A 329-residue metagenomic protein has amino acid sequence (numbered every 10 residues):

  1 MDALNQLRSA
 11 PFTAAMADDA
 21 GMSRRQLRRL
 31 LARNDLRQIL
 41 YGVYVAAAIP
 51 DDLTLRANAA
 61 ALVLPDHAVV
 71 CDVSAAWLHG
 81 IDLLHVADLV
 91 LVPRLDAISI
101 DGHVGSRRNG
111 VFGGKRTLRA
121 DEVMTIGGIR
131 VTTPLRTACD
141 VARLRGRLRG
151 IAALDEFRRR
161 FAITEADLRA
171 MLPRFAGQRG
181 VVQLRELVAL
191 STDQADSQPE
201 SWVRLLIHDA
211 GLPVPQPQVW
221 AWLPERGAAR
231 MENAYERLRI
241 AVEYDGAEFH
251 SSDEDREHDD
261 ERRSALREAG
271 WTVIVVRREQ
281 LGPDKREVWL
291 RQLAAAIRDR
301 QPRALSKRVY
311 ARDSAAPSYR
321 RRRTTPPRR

Functional and structural regions predicted by a protein language model:
M1-G180, Q216, R298-R329: Short gly/ser-rich loop at a beta-strand->alpha-helix junction or flexible surface loop bordering the NTP-binding
S9, G21-S23, R158-R329: Surface segments flanking catalytic/ligand-binding clefts of nucleic-acid enzymes
